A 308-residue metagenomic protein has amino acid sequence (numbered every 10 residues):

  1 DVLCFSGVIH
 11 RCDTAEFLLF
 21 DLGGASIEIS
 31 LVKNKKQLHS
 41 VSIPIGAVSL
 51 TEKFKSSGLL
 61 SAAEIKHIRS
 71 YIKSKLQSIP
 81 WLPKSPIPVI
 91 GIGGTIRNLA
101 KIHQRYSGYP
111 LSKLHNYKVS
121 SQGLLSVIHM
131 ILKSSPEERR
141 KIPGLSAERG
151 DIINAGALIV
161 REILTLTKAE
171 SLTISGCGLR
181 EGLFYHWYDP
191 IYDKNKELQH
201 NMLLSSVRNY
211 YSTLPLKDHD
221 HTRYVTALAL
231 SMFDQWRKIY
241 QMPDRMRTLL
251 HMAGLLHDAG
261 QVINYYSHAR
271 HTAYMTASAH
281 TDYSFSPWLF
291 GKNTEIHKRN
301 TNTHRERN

Functional and structural regions predicted by a protein language model:
D1-H10, T14-E16, L31-K33, H39-N308: Helical "lid/coupling" subdomains associated with nucleotide-phosphate turnover
A25-L31: Acidic, divalent-metal-coordinating active-site segment for phosphoryl/phosphodiester hydrolysis, typified by short
